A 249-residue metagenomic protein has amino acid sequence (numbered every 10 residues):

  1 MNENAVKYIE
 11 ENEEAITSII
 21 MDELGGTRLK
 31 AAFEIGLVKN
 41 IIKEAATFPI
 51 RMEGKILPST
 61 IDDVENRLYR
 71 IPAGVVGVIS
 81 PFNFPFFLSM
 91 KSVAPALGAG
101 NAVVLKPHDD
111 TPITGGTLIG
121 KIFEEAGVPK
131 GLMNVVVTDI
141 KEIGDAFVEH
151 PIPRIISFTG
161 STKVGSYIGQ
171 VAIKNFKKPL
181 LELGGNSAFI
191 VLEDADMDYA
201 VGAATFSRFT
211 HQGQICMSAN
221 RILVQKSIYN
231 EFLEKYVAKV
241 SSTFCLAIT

Functional and structural regions predicted by a protein language model:
M1-E3, T111-T114, V240-T249: Short, compositionally biased segments
M1-V64: N-terminal Rossmann-like NAD(P)+-binding subdomain of aldehyde/semialdehyde dehydrogenases
N2-V6, T17, I35, K39 (+6 more regions): Hydrophobic face of alpha-helices
E3, K7, K43, M90 (+4 more regions): Amphipathic, non-transmembrane alpha-helical secondary structure
Y8, N12, E23, A45-P49 (+8 more regions): Change "in soluble alpha/beta enzymes" to "in soluble alpha/beta proteins
K55-Y199: Rossmann-like NAD(P) dinucleotide-binding subdomain of oxidoreductase/dehydrogenase enzymes
I155, K163-T249: ALDH superfamily catalytic-core signature
